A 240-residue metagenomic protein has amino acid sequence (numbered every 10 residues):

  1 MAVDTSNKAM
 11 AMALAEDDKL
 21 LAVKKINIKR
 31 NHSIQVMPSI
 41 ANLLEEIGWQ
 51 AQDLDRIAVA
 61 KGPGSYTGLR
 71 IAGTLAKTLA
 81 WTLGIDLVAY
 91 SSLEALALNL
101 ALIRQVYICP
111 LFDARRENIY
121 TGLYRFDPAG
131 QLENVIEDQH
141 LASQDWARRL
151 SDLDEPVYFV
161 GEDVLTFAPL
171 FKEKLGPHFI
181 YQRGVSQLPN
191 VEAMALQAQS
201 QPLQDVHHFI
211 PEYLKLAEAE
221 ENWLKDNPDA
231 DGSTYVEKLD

Functional and structural regions predicted by a protein language model:
M1-P63: N-terminal beta-alpha supersecondary unit
V3, K8-I26, R149, Q182 (+3 more regions): Patatin-like phospholipase
M10-A15, I119-L123, E212: Short beta-strand scaffold segments in enzyme catalytic cores
K19, N31, D86-L188, V236-D240: Surface "functional belts" at beta-alpha junctions
N27-Q35, Y66, R70, T74 (+2 more regions): Residues at secondary-structure transition points
V59-S92: DPxDG-like acidic metal-binding loop motif
Q182-D240: Acyltransferase
